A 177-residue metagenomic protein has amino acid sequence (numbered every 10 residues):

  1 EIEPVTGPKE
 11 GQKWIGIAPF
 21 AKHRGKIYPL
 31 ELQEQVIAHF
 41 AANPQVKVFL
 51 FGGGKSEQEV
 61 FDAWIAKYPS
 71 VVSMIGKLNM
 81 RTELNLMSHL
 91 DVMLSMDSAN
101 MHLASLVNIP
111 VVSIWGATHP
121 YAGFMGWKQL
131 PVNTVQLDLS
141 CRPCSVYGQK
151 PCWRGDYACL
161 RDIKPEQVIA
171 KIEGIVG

Functional and structural regions predicted by a protein language model:
E1-K26, L30: Mid-sequence helix-capping/hinge segment at a functional interface
E3-T6, E59-F61, E83-N85, R142-S145: Short, solvent-exposed polar/charged micro-motifs at secondary-structure junctions
W14-I17, A63, V146-P151: Short, basic/glycine-rich phosphate-binding loops at helix/coil junctions that contact nucleotide phosphates
A21-R24, K55-S56, H119: Short, solvent-exposed loop/turn segments at secondary-structure junctions
K26-I27, Q58-E59, D162: Loop/helix-junction capping segments adjacent to catalytic residues or to phosphate/diphosphate-binding pockets
L30-A117: Donor-binding and catalytic core of enzymes assembling or modifying cell-surface/extracellular glycoconjugates
S73-M74, S105-V176: Nucleotide-sugar donor-binding patch of glycosyltransferase catalytic domains
